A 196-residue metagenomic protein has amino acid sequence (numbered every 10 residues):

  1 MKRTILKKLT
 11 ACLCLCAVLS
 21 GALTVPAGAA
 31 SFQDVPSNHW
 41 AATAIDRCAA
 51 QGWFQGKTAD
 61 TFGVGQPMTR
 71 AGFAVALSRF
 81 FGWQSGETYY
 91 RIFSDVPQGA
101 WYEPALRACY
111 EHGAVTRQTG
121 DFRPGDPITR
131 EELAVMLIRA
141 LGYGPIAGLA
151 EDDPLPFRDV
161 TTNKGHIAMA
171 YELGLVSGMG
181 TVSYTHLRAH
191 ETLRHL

Functional and structural regions predicted by a protein language model:
K2-A42, A50, Q55-P104, E111-E131 (+2 more regions): Feature responds to low-complexity, polar/acidic, surface-exposed segments characteristic of secreted/exported proteins
I138, A168-Y171: A broadly conserved amphipathic alpha-helix scaffold signal in soluble, globular proteins
H186-A189, L193-L196: Single conserved hydrophobic/aromatic residue that forms the stacking wall/gate of nucleotide- or nucleobase-binding
